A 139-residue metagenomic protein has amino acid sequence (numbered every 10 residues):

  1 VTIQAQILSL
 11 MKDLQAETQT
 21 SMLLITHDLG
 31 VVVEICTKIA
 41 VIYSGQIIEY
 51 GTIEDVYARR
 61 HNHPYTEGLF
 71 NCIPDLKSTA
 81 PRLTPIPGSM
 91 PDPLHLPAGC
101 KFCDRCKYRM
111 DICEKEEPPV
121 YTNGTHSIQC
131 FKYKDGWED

Functional and structural regions predicted by a protein language model:
I3-P81: P-loop NTP-binding/switch modules centered on Walker-like glycine-rich loops
I53-D139: Charged, flexible cofactor/metal-binding loops and thiol motifs
